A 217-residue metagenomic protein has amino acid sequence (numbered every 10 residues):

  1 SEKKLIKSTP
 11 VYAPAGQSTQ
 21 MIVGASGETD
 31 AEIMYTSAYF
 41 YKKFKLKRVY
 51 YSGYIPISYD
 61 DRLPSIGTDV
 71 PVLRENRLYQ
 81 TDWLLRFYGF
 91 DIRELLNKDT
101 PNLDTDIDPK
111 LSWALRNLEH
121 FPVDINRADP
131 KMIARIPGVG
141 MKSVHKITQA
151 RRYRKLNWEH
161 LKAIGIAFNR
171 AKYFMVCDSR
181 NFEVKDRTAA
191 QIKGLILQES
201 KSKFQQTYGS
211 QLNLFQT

Functional and structural regions predicted by a protein language model:
S1-I92: Conserved AdoMet/S-adenosylmethionine-binding subsite of the radical SAM
Y54-Y59, E94-K110: A glycine-rich phosphate-binding loop feature that marks nucleotide/adenosyl-phosphate handling sites
R74-D104, E119, K131-A134: C-terminal accessory region of radical SAM enzymes
N102-M132, W158-T217: C-terminal extensions
A150-R151: Residue-level signature of tetratricopeptide-repeat
